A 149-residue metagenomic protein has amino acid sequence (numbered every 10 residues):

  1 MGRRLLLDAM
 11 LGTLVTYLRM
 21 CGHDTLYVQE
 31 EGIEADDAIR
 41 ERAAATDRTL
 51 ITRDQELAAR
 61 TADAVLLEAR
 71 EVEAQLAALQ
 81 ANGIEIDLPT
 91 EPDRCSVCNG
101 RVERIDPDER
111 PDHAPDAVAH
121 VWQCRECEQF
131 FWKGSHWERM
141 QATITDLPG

Functional and structural regions predicted by a protein language model:
M1-R4, R125, T145-G149: Short, low-complexity, intrinsically disordered N-terminal peptides in bacterial proteins
M1-T90: Long, charged N-terminal interaction/targeting segments
L88-E91, A117-H120: Short metal-coordination and nucleic-acid-contact micro-motifs, chiefly zinc-binding Cys/His arrays
D93-C95, I105-D106: Short, glycine-/small-residue-rich phosphate/pyrophosphate-handling segment
C95-C98, C124-C127: Short cysteine-rich clusters marking metal-coordination/redox-active sites
G100-D106, W132: Short functional micro-motifs and their immediate structural scaffolds
E109-A119, R139-G149: Short cysteine/histidine-rich metal-coordination sites, predominantly Zn2+-binding motifs
F130-K133, E138, A142: GST superfamily/GST-like fold recognition
